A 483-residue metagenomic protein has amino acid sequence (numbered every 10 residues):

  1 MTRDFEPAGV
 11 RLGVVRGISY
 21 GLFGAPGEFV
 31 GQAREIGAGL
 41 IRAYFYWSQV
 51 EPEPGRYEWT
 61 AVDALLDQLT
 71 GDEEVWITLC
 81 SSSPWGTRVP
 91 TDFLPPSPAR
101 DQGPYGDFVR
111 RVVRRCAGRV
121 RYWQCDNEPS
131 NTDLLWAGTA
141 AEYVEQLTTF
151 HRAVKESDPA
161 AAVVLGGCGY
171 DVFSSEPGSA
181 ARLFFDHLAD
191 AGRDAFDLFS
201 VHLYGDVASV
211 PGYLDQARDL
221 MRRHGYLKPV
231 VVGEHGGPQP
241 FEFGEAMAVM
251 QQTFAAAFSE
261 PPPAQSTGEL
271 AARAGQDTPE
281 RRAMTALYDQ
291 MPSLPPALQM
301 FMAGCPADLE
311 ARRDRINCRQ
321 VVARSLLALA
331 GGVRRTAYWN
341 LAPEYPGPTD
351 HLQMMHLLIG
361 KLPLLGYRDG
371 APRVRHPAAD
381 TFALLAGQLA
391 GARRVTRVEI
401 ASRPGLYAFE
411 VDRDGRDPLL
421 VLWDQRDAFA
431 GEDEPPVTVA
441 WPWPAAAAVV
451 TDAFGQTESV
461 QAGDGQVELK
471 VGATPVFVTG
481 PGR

Functional and structural regions predicted by a protein language model:
M1-L40, Y44: Boundary/entry segment of secreted carbohydrate-active catalytic domains
I36-R56, T60-D194: Substrate-binding cleft and catalytic face of glycoside hydrolase catalytic domains, especially the flexible beta-alpha
I41, L69, V112, W123 (+8 more regions): Conserved, mostly hydrophobic/aromatic
Q146-A181, H224-F243, P263-M291, S325 (+2 more regions): Aromatic-lined carbohydrate-recognition surfaces of secreted/lumenal glycan-active proteins
G169-S200, S209, Y213-Q216, P238-E260 (+2 more regions): Substrate-binding cleft/loops of secretory-pathway carbohydrate-active enzymes
M247, E280-D380, V398-A401: Aromatic/acidic polysaccharide-binding cleft in carbohydrate-active enzymes
I400-A446: Carbohydrate-binding surface patches
V460-R483: C-terminal beta-strand-rich structural cap/linker in extracellular carbohydrate-active enzymes
